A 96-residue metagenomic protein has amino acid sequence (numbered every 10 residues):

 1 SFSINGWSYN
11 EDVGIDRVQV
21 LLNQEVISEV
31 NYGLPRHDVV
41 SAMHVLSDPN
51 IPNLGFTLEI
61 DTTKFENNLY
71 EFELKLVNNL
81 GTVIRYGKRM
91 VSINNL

Functional and structural regions predicted by a protein language model:
S1-L96: Basic, ligand-binding patches in group-transfer machinery, especially extracytoplasmic/periplasmic segments
